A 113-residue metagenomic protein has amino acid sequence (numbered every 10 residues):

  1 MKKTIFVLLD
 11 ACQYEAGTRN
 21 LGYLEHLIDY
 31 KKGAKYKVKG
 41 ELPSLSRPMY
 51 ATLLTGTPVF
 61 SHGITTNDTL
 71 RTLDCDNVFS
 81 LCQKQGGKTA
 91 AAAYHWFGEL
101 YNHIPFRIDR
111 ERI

Functional and structural regions predicted by a protein language model:
K3, Y14-I113: Active-site-proximal alpha/beta segments of enzymes that process anionic O-linked groups
I5-V7: Residue-level marker for buried hydrophobic side chains located in beta-strands that build the well-ordered beta-sheet
L9-C12: DG-centered beta-turn motif at the end of beta-strands
